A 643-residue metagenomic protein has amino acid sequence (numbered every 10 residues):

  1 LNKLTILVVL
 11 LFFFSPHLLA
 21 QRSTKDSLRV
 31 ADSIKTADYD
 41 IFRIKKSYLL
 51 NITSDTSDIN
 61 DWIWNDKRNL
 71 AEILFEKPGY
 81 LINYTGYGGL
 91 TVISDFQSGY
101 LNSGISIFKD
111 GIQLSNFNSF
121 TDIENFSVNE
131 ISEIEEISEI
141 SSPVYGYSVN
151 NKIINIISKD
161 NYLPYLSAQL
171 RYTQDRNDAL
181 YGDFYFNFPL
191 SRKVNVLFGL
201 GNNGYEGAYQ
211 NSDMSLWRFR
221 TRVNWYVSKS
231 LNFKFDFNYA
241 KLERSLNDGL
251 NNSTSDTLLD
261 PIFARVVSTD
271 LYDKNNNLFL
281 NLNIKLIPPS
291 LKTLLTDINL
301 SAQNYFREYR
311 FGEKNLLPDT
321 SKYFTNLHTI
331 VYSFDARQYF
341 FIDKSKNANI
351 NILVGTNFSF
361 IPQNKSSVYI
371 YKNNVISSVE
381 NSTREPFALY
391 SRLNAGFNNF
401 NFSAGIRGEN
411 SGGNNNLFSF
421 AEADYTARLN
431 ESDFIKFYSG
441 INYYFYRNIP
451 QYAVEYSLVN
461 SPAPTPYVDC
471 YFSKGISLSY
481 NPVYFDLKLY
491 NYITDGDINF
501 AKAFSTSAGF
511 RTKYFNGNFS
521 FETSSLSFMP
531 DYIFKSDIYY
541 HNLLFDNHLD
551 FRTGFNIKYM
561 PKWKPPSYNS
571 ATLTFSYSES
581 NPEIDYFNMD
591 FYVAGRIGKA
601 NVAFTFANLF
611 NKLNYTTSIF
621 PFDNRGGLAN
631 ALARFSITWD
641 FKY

Functional and structural regions predicted by a protein language model:
D26-S27, D32-S33, I41, T53-T56 (+5 more regions): Coil residues (strongly favoring Ser/Thr
R29-K46, A71-Q113: Extracytoplasmic beta-strand/coil segments of soluble accessory domains associated with Gram-negative outer-membrane
K46-S54, I93-I140: Periplasmic plug
S119, L170, L278-Y309, L327-Y643: Exposed, low-structure sequence patches enriched in small/polar residues
N125-R171: A beta-strand signature from Gram-negative outer-membrane beta-barrel systems, especially the internal plug domain
S158-N187, G207: Short strand-turn segments of transmembrane beta-barrel domains in outer membranes, especially the first one or two
L180-G204, Q210-R244, D273-L282: Transmembrane beta-barrel wall of Gram-negative outer-membrane proteins
N232-P288, Y305-I330, S382, N442: Flexible loop and strand-edge segments within Gram-negative outer membrane beta-barrel domains
